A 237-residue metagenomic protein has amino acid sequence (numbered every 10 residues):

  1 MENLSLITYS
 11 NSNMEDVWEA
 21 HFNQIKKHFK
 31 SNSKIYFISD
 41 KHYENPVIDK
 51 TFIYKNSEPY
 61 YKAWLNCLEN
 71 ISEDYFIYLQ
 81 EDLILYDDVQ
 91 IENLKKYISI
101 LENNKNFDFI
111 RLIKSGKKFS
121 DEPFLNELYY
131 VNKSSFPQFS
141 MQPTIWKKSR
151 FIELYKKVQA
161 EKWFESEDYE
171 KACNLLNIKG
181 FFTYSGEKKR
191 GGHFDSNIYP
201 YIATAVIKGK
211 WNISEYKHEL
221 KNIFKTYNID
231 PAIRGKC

Functional and structural regions predicted by a protein language model:
M1-Y75: N-terminal anchoring/stem segment of glycosyltransferases
Y36-F37, F76-Y78, D108-I113, I145 (+1 more regions): A structural signal for short, well-ordered beta-strand segments and their strand-loop junctions that often border
D74-Y86: Short beta-strand-to-loop acidic/aromatic patch adjacent to the donor-nucleotide binding site
D88-K118: Conserved donor-nucleotide/metal-binding helix-loop-beta segment in metal-dependent transferases, i.e., the alpha-helix
E122-F136: Short, flexible, basic/aromatic active-site loop/helix in glycosyltransferases
Q138-K210: Catalytic core and acceptor-binding pocket of nucleotide-sugar-dependent glycosyltransferases
I202-C237: Hydrophobic helical membrane-anchoring modules
